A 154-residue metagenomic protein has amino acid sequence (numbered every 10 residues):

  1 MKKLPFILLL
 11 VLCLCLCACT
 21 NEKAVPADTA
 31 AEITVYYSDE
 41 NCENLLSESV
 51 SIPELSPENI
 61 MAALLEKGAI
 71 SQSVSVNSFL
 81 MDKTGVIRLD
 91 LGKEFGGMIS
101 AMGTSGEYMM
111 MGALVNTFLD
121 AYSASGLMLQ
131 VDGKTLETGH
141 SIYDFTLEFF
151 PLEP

Functional and structural regions predicted by a protein language model:
L4-L8, A18-P154: Bimodal "functional hotspot" detector
